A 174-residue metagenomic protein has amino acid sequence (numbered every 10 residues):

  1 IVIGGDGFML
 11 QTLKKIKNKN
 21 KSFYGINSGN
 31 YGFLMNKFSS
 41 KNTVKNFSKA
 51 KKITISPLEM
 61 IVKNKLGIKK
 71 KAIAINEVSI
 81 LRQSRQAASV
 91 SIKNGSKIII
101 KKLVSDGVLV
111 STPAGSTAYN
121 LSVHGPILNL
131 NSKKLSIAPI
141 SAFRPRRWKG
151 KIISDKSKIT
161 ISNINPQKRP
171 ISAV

Functional and structural regions predicted by a protein language model:
G5-F8, G29-Y31, A114-T117: Short glycine-rich anion-binding loops that position phosphate/pyrophosphate groups of nucleotides and phosphorylated
F8-G25, L34-K37: Glycine-rich phosphate/dinucleotide-binding loop and adjoining beta-alpha-beta core of small-molecule
I16-K21, S39-T43, V123-K133: A glycine- and small-aliphatic-rich helix-loop capping segment at beta-alpha/alpha-beta transitions that lines
G29-G107: Catalytic core of DAGKc-family lipid kinases
K49, N129-K133, I137-A142, I152-P166: Structural signature of FAD isoalloxazine-binding scaffolds in flavoprotein oxidoreductases
A72, I80-L81, R85, G95-I99 (+1 more regions): ATP/nucleoside-binding phosphotransfer catalytic cores, i.e., glycine-rich phosphate-binding loops
K102-L103, L109-R146: Gly/Ser/Thr-rich active-site loops/lids in small-molecule metabolic enzymes that frequently grip phosphoryl groups
